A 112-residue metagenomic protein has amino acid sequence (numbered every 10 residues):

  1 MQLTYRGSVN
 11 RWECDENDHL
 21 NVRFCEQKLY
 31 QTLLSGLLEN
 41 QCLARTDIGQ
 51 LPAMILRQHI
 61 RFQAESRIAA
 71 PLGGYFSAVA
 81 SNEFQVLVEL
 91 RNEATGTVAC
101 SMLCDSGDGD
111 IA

Functional and structural regions predicted by a protein language model:
M1-R57, G107-A112: Hot-dog-fold acyl-thioester-processing enzymes
M1-T4, R57, R61-P71, S77-A112: HotDog/MaoC-like acyl-thioester-processing domains
